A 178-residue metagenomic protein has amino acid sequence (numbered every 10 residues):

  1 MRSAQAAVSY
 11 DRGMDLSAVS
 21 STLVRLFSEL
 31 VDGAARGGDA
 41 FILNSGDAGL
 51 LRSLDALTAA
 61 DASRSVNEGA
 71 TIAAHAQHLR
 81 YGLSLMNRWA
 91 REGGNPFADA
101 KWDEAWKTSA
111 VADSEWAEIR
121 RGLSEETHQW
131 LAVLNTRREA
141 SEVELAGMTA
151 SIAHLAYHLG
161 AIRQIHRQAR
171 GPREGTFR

Functional and structural regions predicted by a protein language model:
A6-D32, R36, A40-D47, L51-L54 (+2 more regions): Short, contiguous alpha-helical
A105-A156: Acidic/histidine-rich alpha-helical segments that form the ligand environment of transition-metal centers
